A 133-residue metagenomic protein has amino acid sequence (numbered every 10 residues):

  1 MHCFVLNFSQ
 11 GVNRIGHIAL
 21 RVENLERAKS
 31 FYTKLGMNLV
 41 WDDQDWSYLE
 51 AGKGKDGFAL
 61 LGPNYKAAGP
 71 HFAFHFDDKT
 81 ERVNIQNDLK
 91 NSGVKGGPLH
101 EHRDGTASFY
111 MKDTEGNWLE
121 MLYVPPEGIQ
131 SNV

Functional and structural regions predicted by a protein language model:
H2-E26, F72, E127-V133: N-terminal beta-strand motif that seeds the catalytic metal site of vicinal oxygen chelate
C3-F8, Q86-V133: Vicinal oxygen chelate
V12, A19-G57: Core segments of cupin and vicinal oxygen chelate
I15-E23, N64-K90, A107-K112, N117: Vicinal oxygen chelate
D43-W46, A67-A68, R103-A107: Short acidic/glycine-enriched loop/turn segments that link adjacent beta-strands
D45, G62-P63, V124: Residue-level structural signal for beta-strand termini and adjacent loop
G54-A59, A68, G116-L119: Short, charged/polar, Gly/Pro-enriched secondary-structure boundary elements
G57, K66-G69, P126-Q130: A short local loop/turn or secondary-structure capping micro-motif enriched for an aromatic residue
